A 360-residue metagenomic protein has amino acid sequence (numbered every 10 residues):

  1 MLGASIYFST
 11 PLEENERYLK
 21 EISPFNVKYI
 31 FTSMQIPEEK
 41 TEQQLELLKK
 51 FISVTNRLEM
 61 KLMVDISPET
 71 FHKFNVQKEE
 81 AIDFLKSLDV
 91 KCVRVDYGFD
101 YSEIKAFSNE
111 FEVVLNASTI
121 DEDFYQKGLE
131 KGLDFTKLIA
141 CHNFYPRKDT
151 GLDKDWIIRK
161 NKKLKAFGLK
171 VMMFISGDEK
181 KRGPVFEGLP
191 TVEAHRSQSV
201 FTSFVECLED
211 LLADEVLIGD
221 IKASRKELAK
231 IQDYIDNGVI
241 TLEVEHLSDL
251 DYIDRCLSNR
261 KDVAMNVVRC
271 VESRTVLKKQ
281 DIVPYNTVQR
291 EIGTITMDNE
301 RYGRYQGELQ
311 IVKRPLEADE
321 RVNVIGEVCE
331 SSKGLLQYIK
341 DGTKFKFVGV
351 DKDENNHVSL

Functional and structural regions predicted by a protein language model:
M1-L2, F186: Generic signal for short, ordered secondary-structure residues within or immediately flanking folded domains
L2-K137: Active-site beta->alpha loop and helix N-cap motifs at the rims of alpha/beta catalytic domains
S5, C141, E243, Q310-V312: Residues in well-ordered beta-strands of folded domains
P11-N15, T41, H72-N75, I82-D83 (+3 more regions): Short, structured coil/loop segments at alpha-helix boundaries
E14, S23, N75-L88, I104-S118 (+5 more regions): Short secondary-structure transition/capping segments
V64-A81, L88, V95-K105, L152-R159 (+2 more regions): Electropositive, surface-exposed helix/loop patches at the edges of structured domains that serve as adaptable
T119-S248, C256: Catalytic alpha/beta core domains of metabolic enzymes, predominantly
E245-L360: C-terminal functional modules
